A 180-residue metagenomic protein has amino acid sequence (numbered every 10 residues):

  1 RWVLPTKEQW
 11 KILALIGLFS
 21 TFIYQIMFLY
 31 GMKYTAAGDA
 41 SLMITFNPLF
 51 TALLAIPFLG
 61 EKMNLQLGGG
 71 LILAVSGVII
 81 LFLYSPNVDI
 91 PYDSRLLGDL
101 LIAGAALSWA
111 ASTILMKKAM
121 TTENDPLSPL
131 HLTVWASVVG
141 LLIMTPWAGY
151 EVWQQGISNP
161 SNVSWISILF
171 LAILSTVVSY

Functional and structural regions predicted by a protein language model:
R1-T6, S76-Y92, V138-S164: Membrane-interface helix-cap regions at the ends of transmembrane helices in multi-pass membrane proteins
W2-I44, I80, A172-Y180: Specific transmembrane alpha-helical segments of multi-pass solute transporters/efflux pumps, especially DMT/EamA
K11, G38, N64-Q66, L127-H131: Residues that define the loop-to-transmembrane-helix transition and helix capping in multi-pass membrane transporters
L13-G17, L29, S41, L71 (+4 more regions): Residue-level signature of transmembrane alpha-helical cores of multipass secondary-active transporters and flippases
A14, L54, M63-S85, A106 (+1 more regions): Hydrophobic transmembrane alpha-helices of multi-pass small-molecule transport proteins
I16-Q25, P48, F82, A106-T113 (+3 more regions): Transmembrane alpha-helical core positions of polytopic small-molecule transporters
F28-L71: Specific alpha-helical transmembrane segments that line the substrate/conduction pathway and gating interfaces
T51-A52, I90-Q154: Transmembrane alpha-helical segments that form core, pore/gating elements of small-molecule transporters/exporters
